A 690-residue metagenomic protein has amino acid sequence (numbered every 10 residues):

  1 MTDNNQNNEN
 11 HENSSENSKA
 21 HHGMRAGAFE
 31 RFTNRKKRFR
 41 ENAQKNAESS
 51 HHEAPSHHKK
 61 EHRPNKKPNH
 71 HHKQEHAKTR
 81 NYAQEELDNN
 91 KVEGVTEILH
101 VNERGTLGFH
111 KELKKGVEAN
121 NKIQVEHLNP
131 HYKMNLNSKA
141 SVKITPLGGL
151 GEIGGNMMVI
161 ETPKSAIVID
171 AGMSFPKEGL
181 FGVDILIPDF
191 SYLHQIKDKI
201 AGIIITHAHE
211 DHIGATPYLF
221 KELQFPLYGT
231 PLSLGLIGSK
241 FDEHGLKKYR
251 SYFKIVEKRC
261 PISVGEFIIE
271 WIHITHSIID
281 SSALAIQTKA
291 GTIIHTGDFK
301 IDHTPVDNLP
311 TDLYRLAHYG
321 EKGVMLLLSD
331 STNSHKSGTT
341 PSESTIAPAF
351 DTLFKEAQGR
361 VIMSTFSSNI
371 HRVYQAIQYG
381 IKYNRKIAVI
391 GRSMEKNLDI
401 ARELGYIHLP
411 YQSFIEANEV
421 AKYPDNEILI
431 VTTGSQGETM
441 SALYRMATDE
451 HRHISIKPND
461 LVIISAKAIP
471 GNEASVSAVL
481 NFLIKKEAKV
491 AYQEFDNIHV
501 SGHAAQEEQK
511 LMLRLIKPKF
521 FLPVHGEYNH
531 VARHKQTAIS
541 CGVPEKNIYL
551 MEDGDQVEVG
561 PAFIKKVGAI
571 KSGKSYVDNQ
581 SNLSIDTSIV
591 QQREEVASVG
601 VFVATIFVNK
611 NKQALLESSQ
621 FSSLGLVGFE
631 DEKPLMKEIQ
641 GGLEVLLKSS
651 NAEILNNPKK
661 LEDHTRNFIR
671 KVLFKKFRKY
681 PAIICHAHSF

Functional and structural regions predicted by a protein language model:
M1-E118, K122: Intrinsically disordered, low-complexity RNA-associated tracts
G94, L99-G202, H209-Y423, S441-S455 (+1 more regions): His/Asp/Glu-rich metal-coordinating catalytic cores of metallo-dependent phosphodiesterases/hydrolases acting on
I144-P146, F253-I255, L326-L328, V462 (+3 more regions): Conserved beta-strand scaffold positions in the cores of enzyme catalytic domains, especially in NTP/NDP-utilizing
T145, E161, E270, V431-T432 (+3 more regions): Residues in well-ordered beta-strands of folded domains
F241, A538, L673: Conserved hydrophobic residues forming the short capping helix/wall of the S-adenosyl-L-methionine
E266, S281-A283, V601-V603, I683-C685: Broad gene-expression machinery/nucleic-acid interaction feature
H335-S465, I469-L655, E662-D663, N667: Hard-cation-handling environments
I654-E662, R666-F690: C-terminal tails and terminal domains of large nucleic-acid-associated and other macromolecular-machine proteins
